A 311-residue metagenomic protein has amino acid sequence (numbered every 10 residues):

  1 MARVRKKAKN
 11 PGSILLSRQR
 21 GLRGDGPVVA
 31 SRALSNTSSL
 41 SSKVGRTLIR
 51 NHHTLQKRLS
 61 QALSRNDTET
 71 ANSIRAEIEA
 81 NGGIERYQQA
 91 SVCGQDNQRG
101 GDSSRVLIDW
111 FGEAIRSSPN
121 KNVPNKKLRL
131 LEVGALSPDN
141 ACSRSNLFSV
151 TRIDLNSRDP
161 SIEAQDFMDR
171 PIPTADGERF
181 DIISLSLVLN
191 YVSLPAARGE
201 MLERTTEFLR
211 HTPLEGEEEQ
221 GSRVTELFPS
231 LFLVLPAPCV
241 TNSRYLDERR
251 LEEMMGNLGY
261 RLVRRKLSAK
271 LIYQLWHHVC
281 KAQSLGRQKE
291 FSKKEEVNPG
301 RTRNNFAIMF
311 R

Functional and structural regions predicted by a protein language model:
M1-S13, V28-K127: Class I SAM-dependent methyltransferase Rossmann-like catalytic core, especially the SAM/SAH-binding loop
A2-S42, C280-R311: SAM/dcSAM-binding transferase cores
L131-G134: Conserved S-adenosyl-L-methionine
N140-E178, S193-A196: Adenosine-cofactor binding site in Rossmann-like domains, unifying the SAM/SAH pocket of S-adenosylmethionine-dependent
I183-S184: A conserved beta-strand element that flanks and buttresses the S-adenosyl-L-methionine
Y191-E218: A short, conserved alpha-helix within the catalytic core of class I
L214-G256: Conserved class I S-adenosyl-L-methionine
C239-R311: Class I S-adenosyl-L-methionine
